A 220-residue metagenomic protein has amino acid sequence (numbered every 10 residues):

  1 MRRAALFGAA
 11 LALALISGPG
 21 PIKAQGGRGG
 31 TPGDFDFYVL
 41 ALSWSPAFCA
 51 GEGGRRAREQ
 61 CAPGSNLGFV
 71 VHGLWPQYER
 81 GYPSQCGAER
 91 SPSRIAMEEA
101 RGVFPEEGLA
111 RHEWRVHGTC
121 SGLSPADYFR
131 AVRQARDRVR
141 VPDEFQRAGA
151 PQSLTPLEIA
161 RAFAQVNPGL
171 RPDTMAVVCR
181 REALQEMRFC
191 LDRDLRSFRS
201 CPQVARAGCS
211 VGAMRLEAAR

Functional and structural regions predicted by a protein language model:
M1-G8: Bacterial N-terminal signal peptides that target proteins for export
F7, Q25-G27, E158-A162: Generic detector of solvent-exposed, compositionally biased contiguous segments
G8-I16: Bacterial N-terminal signal peptides
I22-C49: N-terminal module-boundary/linker segments of secreted carbohydrate-active enzymes
V39-A41, G53-R220: Domain-level detector of nuclease and nuclease-like folds in predominantly extracellular/periplasmic contexts
